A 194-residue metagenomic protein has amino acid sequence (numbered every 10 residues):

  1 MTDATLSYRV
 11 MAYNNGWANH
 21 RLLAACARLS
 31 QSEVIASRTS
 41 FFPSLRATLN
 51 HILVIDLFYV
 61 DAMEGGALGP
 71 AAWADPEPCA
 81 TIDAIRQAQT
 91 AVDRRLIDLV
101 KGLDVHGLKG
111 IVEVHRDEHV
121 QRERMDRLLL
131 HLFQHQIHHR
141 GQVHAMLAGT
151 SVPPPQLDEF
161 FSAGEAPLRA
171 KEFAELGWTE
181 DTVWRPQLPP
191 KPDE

Functional and structural regions predicted by a protein language model:
M1-Y13, V183-Q187: Extreme N-terminal tail/first-helix region
D3, V10, A47, E77 (+1 more regions): A general boundary/transition motif marking the beginning of the first structured unit of a protein
L6-S7, A80-T81, L96, R127-L129: A ubiquitous short alpha-helical element
R9-A24, R28-D75, R116-E180: Short, contiguous alpha-helical
G66-G110: Helix-adjacent hinge/juxtasegments
Q142, G177-E194: A hydrophobic membrane-anchoring alpha-helix module
